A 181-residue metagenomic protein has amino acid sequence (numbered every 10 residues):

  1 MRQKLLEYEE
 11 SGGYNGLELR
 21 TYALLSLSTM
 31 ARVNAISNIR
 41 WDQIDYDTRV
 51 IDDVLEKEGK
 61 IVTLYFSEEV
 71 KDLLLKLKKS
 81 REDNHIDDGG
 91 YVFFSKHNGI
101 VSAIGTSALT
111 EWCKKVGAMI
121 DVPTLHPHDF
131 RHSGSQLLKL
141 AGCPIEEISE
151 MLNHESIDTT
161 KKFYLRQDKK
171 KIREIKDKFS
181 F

Functional and structural regions predicted by a protein language model:
M1-K4, E58-E69, H85-G89: DNA breakage-rejoining catalytic core of tyrosine-based enzymes
M1-V33: Basic, Lys/Arg- and aromatic-enriched nucleic-acid-binding interface segment
Y8-L17, I100-A108, T124-D129: N-terminal core-binding DNA-recognition domain of tyrosine site-specific recombinases/integrases
T21-L24, S28, A35, K115 (+2 more regions): C-terminal catalytic core of tyrosine-transesterase DNA break-rejoin enzymes
T29, N38-L75, K79: Conserved tyrosine-mediated DNA breakage-rejoining catalytic core shared by Y-recombinases
Q43-Y46, P123-T124, C143-K162: Short, polar N-cap/turn motifs at the start of nucleic acid-interacting alpha helices
Y65, K162-F181: DNA/chromatin major-groove-contacting recognition/catalytic segments
S67-V122: Active-site/catalytic core of tyrosine-dependent DNA strand-transfer enzymes
